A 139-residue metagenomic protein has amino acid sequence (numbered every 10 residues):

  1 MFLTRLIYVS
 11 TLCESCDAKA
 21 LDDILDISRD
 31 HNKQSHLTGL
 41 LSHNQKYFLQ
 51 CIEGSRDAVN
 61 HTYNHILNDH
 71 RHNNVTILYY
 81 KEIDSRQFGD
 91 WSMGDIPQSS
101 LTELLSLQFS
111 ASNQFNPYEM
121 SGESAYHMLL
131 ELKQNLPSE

Functional and structural regions predicted by a protein language model:
M1-E139: Charge-rich, low-complexity N-terminal segments
